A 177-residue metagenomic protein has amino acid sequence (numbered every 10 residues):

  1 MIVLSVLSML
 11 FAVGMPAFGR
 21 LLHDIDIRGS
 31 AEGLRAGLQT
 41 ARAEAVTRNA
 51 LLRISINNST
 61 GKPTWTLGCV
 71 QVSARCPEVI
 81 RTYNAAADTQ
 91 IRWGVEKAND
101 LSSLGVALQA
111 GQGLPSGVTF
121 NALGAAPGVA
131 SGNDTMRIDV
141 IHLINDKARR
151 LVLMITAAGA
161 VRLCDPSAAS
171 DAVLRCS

Functional and structural regions predicted by a protein language model:
M1, M9-Q39, A43, L51-S177: N-terminal helix-rich module
